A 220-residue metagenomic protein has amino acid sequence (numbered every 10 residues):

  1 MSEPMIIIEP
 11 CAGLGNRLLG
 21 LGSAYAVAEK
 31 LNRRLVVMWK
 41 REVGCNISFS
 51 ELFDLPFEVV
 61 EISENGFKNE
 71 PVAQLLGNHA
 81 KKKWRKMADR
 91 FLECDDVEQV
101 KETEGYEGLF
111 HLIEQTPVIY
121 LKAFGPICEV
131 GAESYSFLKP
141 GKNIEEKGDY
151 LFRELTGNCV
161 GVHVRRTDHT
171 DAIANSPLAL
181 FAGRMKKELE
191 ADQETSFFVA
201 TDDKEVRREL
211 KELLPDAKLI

Functional and structural regions predicted by a protein language model:
M1-A12: Nucleotide-activated donor-dependent transferases that construct or modify glycoconjugates
P10-L19, H169-N175: A short, glycine/small-residue-rich beta-strand->loop->alpha-helix junction that serves as a flexible
L14, E29-N32: N-terminal ordered "arm"
L14-G15, E42-G44, A200-T201: Acidic-and-aromatic substrate-binding clefts and catalytic sites of carbohydrate-active enzymes
L18-E29, F181-L189: Histidine-anchored nucleotide/phosphate-binding helix
R33-G44: A short beta-strand-loop structural module common to alpha/beta enzyme folds
C45-E194: Secretory-pathway luminal glycosyltransferase catalytic domains
H163-D168, L189-I220: Catalytic donor nucleotide-activated moiety binding site of glycosyltransferases and closely related
